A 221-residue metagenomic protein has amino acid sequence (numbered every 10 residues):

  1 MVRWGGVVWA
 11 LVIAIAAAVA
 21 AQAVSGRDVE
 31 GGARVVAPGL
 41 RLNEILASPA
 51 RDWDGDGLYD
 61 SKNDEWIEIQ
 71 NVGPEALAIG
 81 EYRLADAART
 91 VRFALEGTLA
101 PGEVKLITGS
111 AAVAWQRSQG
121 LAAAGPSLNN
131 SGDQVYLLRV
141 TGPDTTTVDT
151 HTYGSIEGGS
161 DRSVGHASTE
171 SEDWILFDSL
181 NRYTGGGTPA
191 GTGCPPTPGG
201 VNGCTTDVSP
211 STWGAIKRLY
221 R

Functional and structural regions predicted by a protein language model:
M1-W9: Bacterial N-terminal signal peptides that target proteins for export
G6, A20-R221: Intrinsically disordered, low-complexity linkers and terminal tails enriched in Ser/Thr/Pro/Gly with interspersed basic
V8-A18: Bacterial N-terminal signal peptides
